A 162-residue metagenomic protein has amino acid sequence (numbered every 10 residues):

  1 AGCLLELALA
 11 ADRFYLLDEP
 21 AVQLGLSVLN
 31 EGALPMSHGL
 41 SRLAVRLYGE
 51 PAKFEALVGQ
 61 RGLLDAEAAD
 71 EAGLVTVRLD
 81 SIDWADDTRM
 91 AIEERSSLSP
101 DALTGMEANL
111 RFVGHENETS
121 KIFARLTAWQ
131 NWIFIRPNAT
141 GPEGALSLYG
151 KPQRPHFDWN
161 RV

Functional and structural regions predicted by a protein language model:
A1-L7, F14-P20, V58-E71, I82 (+1 more regions): C-terminal alpha-helix plus adjacent terminal tail
G2-A56: CoA-thioester-processing core
Y48, D80-S81: Helix-capping/helix-break motifs at membrane-protein junctions, especially on the cytosolic side just before or after
